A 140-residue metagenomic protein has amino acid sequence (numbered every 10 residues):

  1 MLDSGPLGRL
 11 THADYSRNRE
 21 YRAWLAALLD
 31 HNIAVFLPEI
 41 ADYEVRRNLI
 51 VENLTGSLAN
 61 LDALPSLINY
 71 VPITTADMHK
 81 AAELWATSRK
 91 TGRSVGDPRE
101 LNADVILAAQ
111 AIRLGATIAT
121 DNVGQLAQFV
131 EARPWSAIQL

Functional and structural regions predicted by a protein language model:
M1-L37, R47-A63: Short, well-structured N-terminal submotif of metal-dependent ribonuclease cores
P6, A41, D77, L107 (+1 more regions): Alpha-helix capping/helix-boundary segments
A27, A108-L140: Acidic, PIN/NYN-like endoribonuclease modules and their adjacent C-terminal/linker elements
A27-L28, L64, S88, F129: Hydrophobic helix-cap positions at the C-terminus of alpha-helices in RecA-like/P-loop ATPase nucleotide-binding cores
A34, L67-N69, E131, S136: Conserved beta-strand segments of alpha/beta enzyme cores
I40-S88: Active-site-proximal, substrate-binding regions of enzyme catalytic domains and RNA-binding/basic surfaces
N69-T117: Active-site neighborhoods of divalent-metal-dependent phosphate/nucleic-acid chemistry enzymes
